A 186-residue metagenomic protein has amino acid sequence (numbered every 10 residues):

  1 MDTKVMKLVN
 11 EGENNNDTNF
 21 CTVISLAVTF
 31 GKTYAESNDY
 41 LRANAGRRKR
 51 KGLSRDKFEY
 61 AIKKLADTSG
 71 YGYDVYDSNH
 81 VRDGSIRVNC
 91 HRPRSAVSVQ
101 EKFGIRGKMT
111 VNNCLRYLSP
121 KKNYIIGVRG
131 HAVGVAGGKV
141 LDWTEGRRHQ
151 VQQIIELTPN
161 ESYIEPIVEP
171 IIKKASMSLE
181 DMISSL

Functional and structural regions predicted by a protein language model:
M1-G52, K64, S69: Active-site nucleophile-adjacent alpha helix/oxyanion-hole segment immediately C-terminal to the catalytic cysteine
M6, D56, I172-K173: Generic cytosolic/nucleocytoplasmic N-terminal low-complexity/intrinsically disordered segments
L8, G12-N14, G72-V75, V140 (+1 more regions): Intrinsically disordered, low-complexity peptide-like regions
A45-G130, A136-E145: Conserved active-site-adjacent core of cysteine acyl-enzyme catalytic domains
V140-L186: Noncatalytic regulatory segments and standalone regulatory/sensor domains
